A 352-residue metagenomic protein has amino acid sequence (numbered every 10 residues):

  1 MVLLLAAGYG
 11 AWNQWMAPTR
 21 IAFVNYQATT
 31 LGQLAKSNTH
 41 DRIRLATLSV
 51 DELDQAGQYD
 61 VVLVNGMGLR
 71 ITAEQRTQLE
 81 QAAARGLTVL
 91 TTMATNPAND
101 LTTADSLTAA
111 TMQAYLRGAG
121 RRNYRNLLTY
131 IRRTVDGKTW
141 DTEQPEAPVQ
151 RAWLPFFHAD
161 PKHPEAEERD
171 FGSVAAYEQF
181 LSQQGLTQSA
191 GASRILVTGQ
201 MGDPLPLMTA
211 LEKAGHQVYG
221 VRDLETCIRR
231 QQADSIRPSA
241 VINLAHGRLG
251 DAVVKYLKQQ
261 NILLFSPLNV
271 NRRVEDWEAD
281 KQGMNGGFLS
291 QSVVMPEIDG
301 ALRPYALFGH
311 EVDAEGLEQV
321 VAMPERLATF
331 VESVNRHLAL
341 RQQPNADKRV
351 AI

Functional and structural regions predicted by a protein language model:
M1-A351: An N-terminal assembly and electron-transfer interface module characteristic of large anaerobic redox and radical
